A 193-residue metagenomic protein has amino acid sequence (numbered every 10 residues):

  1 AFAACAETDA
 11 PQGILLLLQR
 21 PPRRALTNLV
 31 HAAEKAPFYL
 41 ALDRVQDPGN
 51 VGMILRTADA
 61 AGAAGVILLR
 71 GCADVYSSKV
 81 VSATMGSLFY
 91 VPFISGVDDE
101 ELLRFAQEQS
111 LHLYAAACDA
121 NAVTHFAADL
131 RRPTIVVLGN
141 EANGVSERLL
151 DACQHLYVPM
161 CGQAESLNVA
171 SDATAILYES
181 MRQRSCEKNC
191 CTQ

Functional and structural regions predicted by a protein language model:
A1-F2, G71-A73, D98, E141 (+1 more regions): Short, acidic/turn-prone active-site loops that include or flank metal/cofactor- and phosphate-binding residues
A1-P11, S110-H112, C191-Q193: N-terminal positively charged helical leader segments and presequences
F2-T8, L15, Q19, R24: NAD(P)H dinucleotide-binding glycine-rich loop of Rossmann-like/cofactor-binding domains, especially the beta1-alpha1
C5, F105, H125, E165-S171: Short, charged, surface-exposed secondary-structure boundary motifs
I14, P37-L40, R132-G139: Generic beta-sheet signal
L16, T57-A61, C72-F89, E147-Q193: Structured adenosyl-cofactor binding patch, chiefly the S-adenosyl-L-methionine
L17, R23-N121: RNA substrate-binding interface of SAM-dependent RNA methyltransferases
Y114-E165: Active-site/ligand-binding-proximal alpha/beta "capping" segment
